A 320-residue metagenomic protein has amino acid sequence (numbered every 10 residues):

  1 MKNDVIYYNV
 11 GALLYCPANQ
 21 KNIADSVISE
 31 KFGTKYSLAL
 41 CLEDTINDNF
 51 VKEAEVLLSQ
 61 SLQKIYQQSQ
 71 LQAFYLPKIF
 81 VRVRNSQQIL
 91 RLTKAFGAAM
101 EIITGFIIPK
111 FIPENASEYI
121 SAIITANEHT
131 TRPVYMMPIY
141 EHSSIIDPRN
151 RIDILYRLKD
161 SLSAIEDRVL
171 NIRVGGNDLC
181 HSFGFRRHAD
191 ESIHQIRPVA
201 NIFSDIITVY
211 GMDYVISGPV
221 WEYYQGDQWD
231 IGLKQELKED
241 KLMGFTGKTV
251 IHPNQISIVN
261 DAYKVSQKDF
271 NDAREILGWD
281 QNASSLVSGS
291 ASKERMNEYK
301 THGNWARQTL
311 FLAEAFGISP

Functional and structural regions predicted by a protein language model:
M1-P320: Expand to "…catalyze enediolate/carbanion chemistry for C-C bond making/breaking, isomerization, decarboxylation
